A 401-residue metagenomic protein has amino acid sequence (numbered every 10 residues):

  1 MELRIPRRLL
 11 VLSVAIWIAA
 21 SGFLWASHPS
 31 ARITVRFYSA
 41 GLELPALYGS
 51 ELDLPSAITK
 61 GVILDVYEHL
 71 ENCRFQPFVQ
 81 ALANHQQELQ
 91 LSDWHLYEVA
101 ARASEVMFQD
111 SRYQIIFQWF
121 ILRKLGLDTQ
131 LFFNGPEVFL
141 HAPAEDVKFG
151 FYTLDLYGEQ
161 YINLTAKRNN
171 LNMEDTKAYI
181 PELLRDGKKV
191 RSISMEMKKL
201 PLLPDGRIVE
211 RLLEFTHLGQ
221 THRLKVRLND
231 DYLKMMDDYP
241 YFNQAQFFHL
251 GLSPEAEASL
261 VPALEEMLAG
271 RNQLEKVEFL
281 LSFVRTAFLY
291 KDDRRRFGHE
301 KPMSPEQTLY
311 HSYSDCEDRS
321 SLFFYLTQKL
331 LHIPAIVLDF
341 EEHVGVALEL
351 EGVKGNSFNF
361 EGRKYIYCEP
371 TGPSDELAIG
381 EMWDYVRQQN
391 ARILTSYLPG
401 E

Functional and structural regions predicted by a protein language model:
E2-V11: Bacterial N-terminal signal peptides that target proteins for export
V11-S21: Bacterial N-terminal signal peptides
L24-E401: A structural boundary/capping signal
